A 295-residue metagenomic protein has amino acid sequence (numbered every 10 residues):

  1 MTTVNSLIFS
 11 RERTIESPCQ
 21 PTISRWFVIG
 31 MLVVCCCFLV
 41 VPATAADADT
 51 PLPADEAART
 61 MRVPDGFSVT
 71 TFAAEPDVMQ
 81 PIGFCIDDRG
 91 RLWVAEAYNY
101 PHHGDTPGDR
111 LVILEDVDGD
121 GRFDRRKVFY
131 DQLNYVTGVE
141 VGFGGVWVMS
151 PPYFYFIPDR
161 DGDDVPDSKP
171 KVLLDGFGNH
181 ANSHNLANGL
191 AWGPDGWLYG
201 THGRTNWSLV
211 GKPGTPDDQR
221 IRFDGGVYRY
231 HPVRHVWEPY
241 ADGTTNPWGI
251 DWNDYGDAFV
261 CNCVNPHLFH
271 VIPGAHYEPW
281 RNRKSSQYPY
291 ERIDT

Functional and structural regions predicted by a protein language model:
M1-S24: N-terminal secretory signal peptides that target proteins for export/translocation
T2-T3, C35, N206: Short intrinsically disordered, low-complexity coil segments enriched in acidic
R13-E16, C37, A48, P76: Residue-level detector of alpha-helical hydrophobic segments embedded in or interacting with membranes
V28-V40: Bacterial N-terminal signal peptides
V41-A45: Sec/Tat signal peptide C-region and signal peptidase I cleavage site
A46-T295: Beta-propeller blade termini and top-face loops
